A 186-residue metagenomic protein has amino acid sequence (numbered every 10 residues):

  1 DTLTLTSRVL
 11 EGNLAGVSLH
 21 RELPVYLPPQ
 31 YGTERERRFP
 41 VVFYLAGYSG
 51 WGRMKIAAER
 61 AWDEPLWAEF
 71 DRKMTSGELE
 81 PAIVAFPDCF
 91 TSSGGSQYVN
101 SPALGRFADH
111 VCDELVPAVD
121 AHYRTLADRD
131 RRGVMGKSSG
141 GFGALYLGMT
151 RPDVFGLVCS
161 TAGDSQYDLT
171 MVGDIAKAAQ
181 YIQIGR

Functional and structural regions predicted by a protein language model:
D1-R186: Non-catalytic cap/lid and distal C-terminal segments of serine-dependent acyl enzymes
